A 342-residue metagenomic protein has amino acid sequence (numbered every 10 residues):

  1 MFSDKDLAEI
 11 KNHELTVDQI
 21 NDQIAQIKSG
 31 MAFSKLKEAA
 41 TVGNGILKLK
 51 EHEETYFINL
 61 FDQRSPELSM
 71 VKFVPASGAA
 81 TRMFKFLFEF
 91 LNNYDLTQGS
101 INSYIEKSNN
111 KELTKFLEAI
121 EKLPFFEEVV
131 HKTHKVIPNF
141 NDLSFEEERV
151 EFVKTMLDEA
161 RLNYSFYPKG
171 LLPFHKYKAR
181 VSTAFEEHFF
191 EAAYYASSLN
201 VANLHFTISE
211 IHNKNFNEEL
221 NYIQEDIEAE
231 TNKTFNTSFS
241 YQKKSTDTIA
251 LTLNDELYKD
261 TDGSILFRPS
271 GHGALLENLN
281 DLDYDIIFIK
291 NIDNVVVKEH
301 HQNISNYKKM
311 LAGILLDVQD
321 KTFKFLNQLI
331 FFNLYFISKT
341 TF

Functional and structural regions predicted by a protein language model:
F2, L7-E14, A32, L36-F342: Domain-scale recognition of functional cores that engage charged ligands
L7-I27: Conserved catalytic alpha/beta core of Sir2/sirtuin-type deacylases, generalized to analogous enzyme cores that bind
